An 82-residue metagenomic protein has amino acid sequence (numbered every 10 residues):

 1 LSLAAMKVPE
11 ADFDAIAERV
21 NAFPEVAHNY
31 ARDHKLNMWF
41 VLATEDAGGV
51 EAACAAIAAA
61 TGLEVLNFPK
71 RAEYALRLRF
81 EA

Functional and structural regions predicted by a protein language model:
L1-A82: A compositional/biophysical signature of low hydrophobicity enriched in polar/charged and small residues
